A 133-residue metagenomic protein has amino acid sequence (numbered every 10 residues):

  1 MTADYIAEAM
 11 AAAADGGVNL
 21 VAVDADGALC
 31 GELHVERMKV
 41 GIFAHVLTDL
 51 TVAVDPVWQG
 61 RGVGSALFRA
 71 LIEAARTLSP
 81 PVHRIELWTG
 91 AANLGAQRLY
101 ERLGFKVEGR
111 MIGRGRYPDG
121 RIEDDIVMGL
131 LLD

Functional and structural regions predicted by a protein language model:
M1-V57, F68-A70, A74, L78 (+1 more regions): Acetyl-CoA-dependent GNAT
G17, E123-V127: Short hydrophobic/aromatic beta-strand or adjacent loop that forms the aromatic wall/cage of a ligand/substrate-binding
V54, G90-A91: Short amphipathic helical patch at the helix-1/turn junction of helix-turn-helix
R61, L78-H83: Short coil/turn segments at alpha/beta junctions that flank glycine-rich nucleotide-binding fingerprints
R61, S65-A66, A91-G109: Conserved active-site alpha-helix within GNAT-family acetyltransferase domains
V82, E86-T89, E101, K106-I122: Conserved catalytic-core motifs of GNAT/GCN5-like acyltransferases
